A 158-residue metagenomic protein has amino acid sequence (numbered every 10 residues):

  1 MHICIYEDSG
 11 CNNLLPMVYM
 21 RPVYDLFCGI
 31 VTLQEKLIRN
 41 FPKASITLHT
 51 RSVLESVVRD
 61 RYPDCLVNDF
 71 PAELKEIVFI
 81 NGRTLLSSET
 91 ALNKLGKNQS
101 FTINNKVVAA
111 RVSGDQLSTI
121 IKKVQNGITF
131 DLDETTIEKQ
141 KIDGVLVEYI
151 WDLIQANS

Functional and structural regions predicted by a protein language model:
M1-S158: Terminal amphipathic alpha-helical/low-complexity segments used for targeting or macromolecular assembly
